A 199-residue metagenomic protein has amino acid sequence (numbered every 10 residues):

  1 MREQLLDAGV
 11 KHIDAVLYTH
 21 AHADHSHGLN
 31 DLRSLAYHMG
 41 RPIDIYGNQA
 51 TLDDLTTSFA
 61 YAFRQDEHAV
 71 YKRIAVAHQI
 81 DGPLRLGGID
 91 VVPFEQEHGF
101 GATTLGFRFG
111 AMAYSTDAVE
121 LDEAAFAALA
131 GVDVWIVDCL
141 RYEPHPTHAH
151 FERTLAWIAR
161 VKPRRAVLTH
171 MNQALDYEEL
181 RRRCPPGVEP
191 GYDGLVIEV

Functional and structural regions predicted by a protein language model:
M1-S115, R181-V199: Binuclear metal-dependent hydrolase catalytic cores
G99-T104, G110-D138: Active-site-proximal loop/helix segments of hydrolase catalytic cores
D122-V199: Binuclear metal-ion centers of metallo-dependent hydrolases, dominated by the metallo-beta-lactamase
